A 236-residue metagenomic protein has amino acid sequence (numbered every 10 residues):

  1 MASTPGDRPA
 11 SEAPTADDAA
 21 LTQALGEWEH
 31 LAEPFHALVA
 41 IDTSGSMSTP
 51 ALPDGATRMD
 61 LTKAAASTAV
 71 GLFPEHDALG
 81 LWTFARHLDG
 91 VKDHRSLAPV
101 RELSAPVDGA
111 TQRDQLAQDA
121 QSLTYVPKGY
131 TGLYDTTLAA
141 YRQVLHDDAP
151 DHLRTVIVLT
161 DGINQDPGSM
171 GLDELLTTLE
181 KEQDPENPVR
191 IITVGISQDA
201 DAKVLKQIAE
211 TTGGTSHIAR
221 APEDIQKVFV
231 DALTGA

Functional and structural regions predicted by a protein language model:
M1-D54, R142-L145: Acidic, polar low-complexity linker/tail segments
G26-E27, S48-M59, T68-A69, L103-P106 (+4 more regions): Second-shell loop/turn segments in exported
A32-L38, A64-A65, P74-H76, D151-L153 (+1 more regions): Extracytoplasmic
P34-F35, S46-L81, V107-T111, G132 (+2 more regions): …and closely analogous acidic/polar surface helices at protein-protein or active-site interfaces in A-domain-like
I41-S44, T62, L81, A140 (+4 more regions): DG-centered beta-turn motif at the end of beta-strands
G45, S67-A78, Q121, Y125 (+5 more regions): Sec-exported extracytoplasmic/periplasmic mature domains
P99-L153, R190-K203, I225-V228: Von Willebrand factor
G162-T212, H217-A219, D224-A232: VWA/integrin I-like adhesion module and closely mimicked acidic/polar interface patches used
